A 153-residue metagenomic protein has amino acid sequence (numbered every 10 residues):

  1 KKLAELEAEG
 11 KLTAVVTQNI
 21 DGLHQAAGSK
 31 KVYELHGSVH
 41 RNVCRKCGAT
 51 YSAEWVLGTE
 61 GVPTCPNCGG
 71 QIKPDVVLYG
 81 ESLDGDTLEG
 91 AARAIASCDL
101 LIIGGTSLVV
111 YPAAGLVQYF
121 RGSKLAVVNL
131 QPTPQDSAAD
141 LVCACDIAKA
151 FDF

Functional and structural regions predicted by a protein language model:
K1-F153: Conserved catalytic alpha/beta core of Sir2/sirtuin-type deacylases, generalized to analogous enzyme cores that bind
